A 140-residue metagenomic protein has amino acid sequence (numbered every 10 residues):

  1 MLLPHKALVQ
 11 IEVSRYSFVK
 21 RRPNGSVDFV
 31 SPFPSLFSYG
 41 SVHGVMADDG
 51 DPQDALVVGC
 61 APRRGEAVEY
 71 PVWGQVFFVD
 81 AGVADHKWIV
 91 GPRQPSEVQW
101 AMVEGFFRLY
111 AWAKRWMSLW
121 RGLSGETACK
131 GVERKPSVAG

Functional and structural regions predicted by a protein language model:
M1-G140: Hydrophobic N-terminal alpha-helices or hydrophobic patches in metabolic proteins across all domains of life
